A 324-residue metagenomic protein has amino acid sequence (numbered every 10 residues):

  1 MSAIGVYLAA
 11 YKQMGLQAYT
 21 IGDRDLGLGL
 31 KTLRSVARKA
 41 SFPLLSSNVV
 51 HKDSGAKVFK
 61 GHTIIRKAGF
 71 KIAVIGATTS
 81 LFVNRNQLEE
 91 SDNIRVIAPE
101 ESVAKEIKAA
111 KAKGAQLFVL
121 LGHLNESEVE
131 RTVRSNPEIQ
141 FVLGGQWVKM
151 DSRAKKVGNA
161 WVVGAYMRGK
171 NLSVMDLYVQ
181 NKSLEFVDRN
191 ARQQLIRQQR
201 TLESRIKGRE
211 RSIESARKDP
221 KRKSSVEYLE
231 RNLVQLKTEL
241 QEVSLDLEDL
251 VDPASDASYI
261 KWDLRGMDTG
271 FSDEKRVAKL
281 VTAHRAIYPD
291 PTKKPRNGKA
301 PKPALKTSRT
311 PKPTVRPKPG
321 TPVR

Functional and structural regions predicted by a protein language model:
M1-R324: Acidic, metal/ion-coordinating pockets
